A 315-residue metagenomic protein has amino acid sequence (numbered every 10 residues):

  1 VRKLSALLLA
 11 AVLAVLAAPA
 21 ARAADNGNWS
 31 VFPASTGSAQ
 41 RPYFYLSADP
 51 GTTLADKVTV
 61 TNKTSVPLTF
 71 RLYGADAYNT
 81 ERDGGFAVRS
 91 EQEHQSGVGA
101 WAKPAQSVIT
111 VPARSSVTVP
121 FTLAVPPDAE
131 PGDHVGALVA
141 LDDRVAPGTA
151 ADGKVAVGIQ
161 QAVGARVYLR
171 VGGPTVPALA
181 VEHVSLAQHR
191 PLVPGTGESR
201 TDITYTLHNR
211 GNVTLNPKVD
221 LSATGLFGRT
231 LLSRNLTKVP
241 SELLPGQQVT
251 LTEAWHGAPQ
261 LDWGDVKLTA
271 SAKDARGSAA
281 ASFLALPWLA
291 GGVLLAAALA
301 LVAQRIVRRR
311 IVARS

Functional and structural regions predicted by a protein language model:
V1-A24, A297-V307: Secretory targeting and sorting signals
D25-R41, S65-T118, K218-V219, F227: Surface-exposed binding patches on compact interaction domains or structured appendages
S30-T64, L68, V108, V181-E198 (+1 more regions): Beta-sheet-dominated interaction scaffolds and their linkers
D56-V60, F121, G136-A140, V167 (+2 more regions): Buried hydrophobic-core signal for structured, non-transmembrane domains
V66-Q95, S116-T118, A124-A178, G257-A297 (+2 more regions): Terminal connector regions
E91-A129, T224-L261: Intrinsically disordered, low-complexity Pro/Gly/Ser/Thr-rich segments with frequent PxxP/GP/PP motifs and embedded
G173-R305: Membrane-proximal extracellular "stem/stalk" segments of glycoproteins immediately N-terminal to a transmembrane helix
I311-S315: Cytoplasmic C-terminal tails of single-pass
